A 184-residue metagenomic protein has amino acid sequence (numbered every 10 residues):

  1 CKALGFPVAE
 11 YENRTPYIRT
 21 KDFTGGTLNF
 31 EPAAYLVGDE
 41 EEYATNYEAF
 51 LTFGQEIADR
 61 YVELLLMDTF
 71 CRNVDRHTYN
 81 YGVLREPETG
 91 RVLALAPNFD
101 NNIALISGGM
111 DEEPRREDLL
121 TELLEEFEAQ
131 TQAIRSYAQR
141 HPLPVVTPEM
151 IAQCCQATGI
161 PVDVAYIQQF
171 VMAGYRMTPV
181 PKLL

Functional and structural regions predicted by a protein language model:
C1, C71, C154-C155: Generic recognition of cysteine residues
C1-Y35: Conserved ATP-binding subdomain of kinase catalytic cores across diverse folds
P7-A9, Y79, D163: A local structural micro-motif
R14-I18, A58, L95, L184: Solvent-exposed, well-ordered amphipathic alpha-helical segments that flank/support binding or catalytic loops
T27-F50: A broadly used, surface-exposed interaction patch
L28, E41, F53-E56, A129 (+2 more regions): Short coil/turn linker and secondary-structure boundary residues
Y43-M110: Conserved kinase catalytic-core segment
E86-L184: C-terminal catalytic region of ATP-dependent kinase domains
